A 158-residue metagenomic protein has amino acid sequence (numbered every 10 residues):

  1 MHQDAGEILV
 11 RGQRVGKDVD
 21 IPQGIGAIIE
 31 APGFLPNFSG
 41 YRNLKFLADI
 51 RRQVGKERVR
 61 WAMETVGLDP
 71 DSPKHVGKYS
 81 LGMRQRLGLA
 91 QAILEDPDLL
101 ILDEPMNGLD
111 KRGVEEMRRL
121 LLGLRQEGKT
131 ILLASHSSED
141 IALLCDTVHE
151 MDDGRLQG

Functional and structural regions predicted by a protein language model:
Q3-I21: Conserved ABC transporter NBD signature motif
K45, K56-D71: Conserved ABC ATPase "signature" region
L89: Hydrophobic anchor residue at the start of the ABC signature
L100-E104: Catalytic Walker B motif of ABC-type/P-loop ATPase nucleotide-binding domains
K111-R112: Helix N-cap at the start of a conserved alpha-helix in ABC-type nucleotide-binding domains
S135-H136: H-loop/switch region of ABC-family ATPase nucleotide-binding domains
